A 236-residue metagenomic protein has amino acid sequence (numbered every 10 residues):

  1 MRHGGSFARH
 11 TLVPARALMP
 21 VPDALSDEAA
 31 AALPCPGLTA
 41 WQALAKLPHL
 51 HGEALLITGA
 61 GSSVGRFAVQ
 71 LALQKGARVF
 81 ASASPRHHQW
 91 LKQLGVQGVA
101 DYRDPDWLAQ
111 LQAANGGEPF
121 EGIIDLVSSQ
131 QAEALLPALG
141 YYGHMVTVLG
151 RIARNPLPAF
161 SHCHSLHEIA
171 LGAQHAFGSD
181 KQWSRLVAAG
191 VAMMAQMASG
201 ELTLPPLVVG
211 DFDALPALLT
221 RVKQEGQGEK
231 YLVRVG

Functional and structural regions predicted by a protein language model:
M1-M19: Glycine-rich phosphate/adenylate-binding loop and adjacent beta-alpha elements of nucleotide- or dinucleotide-binding
A8, G52, V96, P119-F120: Local beta-strand N-terminus motif with an aromatic residue
T11, Q89-L94, R154-S161: Short loop/helix-cap segments at secondary-structure boundaries that form the rim of catalytic
D23-S26, P48-L55, E118: Short helix-loop-beta connector
A31-D104: Mid-domain Rossmann-like dinucleotide-binding core that forms the NAD(H)/NADP(H) cofactor-binding site
V99-H167: Glycine-rich cofactor phosphate-binding loops and adjacent beta1-alpha1 units of small-molecule cofactor enzyme domains
P158-V208: C-terminal substrate-binding/catalytic core of Rossmann-like NAD(P)-dependent dehydrogenases/reductases
A198-V208, P216-G236: C-terminal capping/lid region of NAD(P)-dependent oxidoreductase domains
